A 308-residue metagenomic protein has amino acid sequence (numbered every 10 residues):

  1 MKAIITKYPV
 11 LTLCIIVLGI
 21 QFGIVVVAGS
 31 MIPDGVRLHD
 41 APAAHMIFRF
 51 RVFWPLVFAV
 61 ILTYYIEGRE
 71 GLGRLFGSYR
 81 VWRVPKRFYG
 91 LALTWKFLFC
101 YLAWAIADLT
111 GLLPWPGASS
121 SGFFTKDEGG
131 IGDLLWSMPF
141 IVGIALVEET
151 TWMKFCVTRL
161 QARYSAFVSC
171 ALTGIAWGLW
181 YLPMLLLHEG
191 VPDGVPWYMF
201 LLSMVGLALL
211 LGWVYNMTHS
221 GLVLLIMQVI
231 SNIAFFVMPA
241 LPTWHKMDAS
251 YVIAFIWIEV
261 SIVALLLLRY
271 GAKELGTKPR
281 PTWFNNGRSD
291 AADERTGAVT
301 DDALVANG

Functional and structural regions predicted by a protein language model:
M1-K7: Short, Lys/Arg-rich, polar N-terminal cytosolic tail immediately upstream of the first transmembrane signal-anchor
T12-L18, F22-Y65, R87-L93, A118-W136 (+1 more regions): Alpha-helical transmembrane segments in multi-pass membrane proteins
L18, F53, L93, M138 (+6 more regions): Residue-level signature of the transmembrane alpha-helical core of multi-pass small-molecule transporters
L18-V26, F97-L102, I175-M184, V229-P239: Aromatic-anchored segments of alpha-helical transmembrane domains
I32-M46, L72-T150, V157-R163, H188-V195 (+1 more regions): Juxtamembrane helix-loop-helix connectors linking adjacent transmembrane helices in multi-pass membrane enzymes
V147-G174, N216-S220: Membrane-interface helix/loop boundary segments of multi-pass membrane proteins
F167-P192: Membrane-helix boundary elements
H219-V223, M227-G308: C-terminal membrane module of polytopic membrane proteins
